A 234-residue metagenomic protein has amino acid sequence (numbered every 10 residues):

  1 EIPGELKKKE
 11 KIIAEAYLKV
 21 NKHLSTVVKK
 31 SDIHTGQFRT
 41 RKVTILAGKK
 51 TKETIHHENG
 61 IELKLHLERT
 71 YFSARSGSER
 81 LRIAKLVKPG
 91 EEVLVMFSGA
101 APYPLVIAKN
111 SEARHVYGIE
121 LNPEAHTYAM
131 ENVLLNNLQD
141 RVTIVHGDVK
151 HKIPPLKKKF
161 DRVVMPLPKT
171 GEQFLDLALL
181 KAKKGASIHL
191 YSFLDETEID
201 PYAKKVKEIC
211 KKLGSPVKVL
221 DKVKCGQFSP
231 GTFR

Functional and structural regions predicted by a protein language model:
E1-R234: SAM-dependent transferase fold signal centered on methyltransferase-like domains, encompassing both Class I
